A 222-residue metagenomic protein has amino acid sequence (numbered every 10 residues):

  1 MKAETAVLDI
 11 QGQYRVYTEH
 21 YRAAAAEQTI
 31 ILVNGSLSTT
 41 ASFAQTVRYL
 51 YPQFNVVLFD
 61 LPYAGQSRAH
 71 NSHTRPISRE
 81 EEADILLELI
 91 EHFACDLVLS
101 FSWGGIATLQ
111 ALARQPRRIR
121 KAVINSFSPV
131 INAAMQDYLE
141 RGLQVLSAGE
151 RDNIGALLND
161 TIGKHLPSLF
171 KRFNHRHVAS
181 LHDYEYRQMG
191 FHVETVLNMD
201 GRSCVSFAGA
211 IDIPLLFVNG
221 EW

Functional and structural regions predicted by a protein language model:
M1-R15: N-terminal cap/lid segment of alpha/beta-hydrolase-fold proteins
Y14-A69: Conserved HGGG/HGGXW glycine-rich cap/lid loop of the alpha/beta-hydrolase fold
L32-G35, S102, G220: Glycine-rich His-Gly loop
L58-L99: Active-site loop/oxyanion-hole signature of alpha/beta-hydrolase fold enzymes
S100-G104, T108: Gly/Ala-rich beta-loop-alpha elbow adjacent to hydrolase catalytic centers
L109, A113, I119-E150: Flexible "cap/lid" loop of the alpha/beta hydrolase fold
A133-M135, D152-G209: Conserved alpha/beta-hydrolase catalytic His-Asp/Glu region
I211, F217-N219: Short beta-strand/loop motif that positions the catalytic acidic residue of the alpha/beta-hydrolase fold
